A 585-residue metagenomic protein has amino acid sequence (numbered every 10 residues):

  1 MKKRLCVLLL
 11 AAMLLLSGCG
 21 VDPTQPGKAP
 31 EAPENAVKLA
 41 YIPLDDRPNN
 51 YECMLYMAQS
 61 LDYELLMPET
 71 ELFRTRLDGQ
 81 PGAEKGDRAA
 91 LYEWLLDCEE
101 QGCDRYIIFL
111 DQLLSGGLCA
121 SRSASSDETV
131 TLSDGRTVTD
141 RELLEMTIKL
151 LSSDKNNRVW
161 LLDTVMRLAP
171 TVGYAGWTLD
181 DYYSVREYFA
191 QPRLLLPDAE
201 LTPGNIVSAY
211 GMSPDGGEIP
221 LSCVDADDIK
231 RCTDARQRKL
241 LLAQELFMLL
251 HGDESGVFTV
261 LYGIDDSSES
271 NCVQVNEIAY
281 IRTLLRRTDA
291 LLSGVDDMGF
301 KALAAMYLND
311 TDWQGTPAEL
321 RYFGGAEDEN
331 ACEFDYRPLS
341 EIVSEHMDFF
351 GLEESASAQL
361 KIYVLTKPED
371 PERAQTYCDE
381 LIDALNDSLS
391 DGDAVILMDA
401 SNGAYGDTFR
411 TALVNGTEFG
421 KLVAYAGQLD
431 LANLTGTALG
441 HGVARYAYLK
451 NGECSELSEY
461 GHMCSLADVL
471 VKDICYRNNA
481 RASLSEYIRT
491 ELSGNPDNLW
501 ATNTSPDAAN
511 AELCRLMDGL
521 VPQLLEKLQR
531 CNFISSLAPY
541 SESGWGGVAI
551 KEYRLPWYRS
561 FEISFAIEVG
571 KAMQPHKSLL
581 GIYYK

Functional and structural regions predicted by a protein language model:
M1-K2, G27: Generic cytosolic/nucleocytoplasmic N-terminal low-complexity/intrinsically disordered segments
K2-L9: Sec-dependent signal peptide recognition, specifically the positively charged N-region followed immediately by
L10, L14: Polar, low-complexity loop segments and adjacent catalytic/binding residues used for recognizing and processing sugar
L16-G18: C-terminal motif of bacterial Sec signal peptides marking the signal peptidase cleavage site
G20-D22: Bacterial signal peptide processing site
P26-K585: An N-terminal assembly and electron-transfer interface module characteristic of large anaerobic redox and radical
